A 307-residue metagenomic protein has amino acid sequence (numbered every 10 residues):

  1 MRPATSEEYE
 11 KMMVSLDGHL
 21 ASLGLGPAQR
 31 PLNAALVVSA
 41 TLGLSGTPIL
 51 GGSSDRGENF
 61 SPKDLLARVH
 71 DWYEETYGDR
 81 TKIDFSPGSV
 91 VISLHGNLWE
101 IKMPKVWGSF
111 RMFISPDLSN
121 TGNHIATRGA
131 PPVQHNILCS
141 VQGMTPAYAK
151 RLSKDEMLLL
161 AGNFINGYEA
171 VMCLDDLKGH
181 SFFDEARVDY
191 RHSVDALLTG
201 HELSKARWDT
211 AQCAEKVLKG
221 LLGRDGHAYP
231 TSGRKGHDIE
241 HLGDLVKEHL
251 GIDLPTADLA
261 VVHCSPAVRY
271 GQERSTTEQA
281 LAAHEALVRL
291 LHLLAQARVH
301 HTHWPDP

Functional and structural regions predicted by a protein language model:
R2-S181, L222-P307: Long, charged low-complexity segments
D176-S193: Short, contiguous, well-structured surface segments enriched in hydrophobic/aromatic residues
S181, G200-H201: Short helix-adjacent coil turns
F182, A206-T210, A257: Amphipathic alpha-helix face/heptad-repeat signature
D184, R191, A211-Q212, V288 (+1 more regions): Generic structural signal for well-ordered, non-transmembrane alpha-helical segments in soluble/cytosolic regions
R187, S193-V194, H201-D225: Short, hydrophobic, well-ordered secondary-structure elements
